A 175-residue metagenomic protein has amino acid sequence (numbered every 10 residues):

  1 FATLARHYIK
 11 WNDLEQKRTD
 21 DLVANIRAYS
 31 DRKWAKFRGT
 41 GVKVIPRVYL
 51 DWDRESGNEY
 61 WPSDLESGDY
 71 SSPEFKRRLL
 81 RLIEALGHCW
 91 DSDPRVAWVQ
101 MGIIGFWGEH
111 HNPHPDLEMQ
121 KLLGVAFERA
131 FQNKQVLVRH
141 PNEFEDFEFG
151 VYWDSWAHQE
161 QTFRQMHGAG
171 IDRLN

Functional and structural regions predicted by a protein language model:
A2-D64, R78, Q120-N133: Aromatic-lined substrate-binding rim segments of carbohydrate-active enzymes
Y8, D31, Y49, N58 (+4 more regions): Intrinsically disordered regions, especially transient/low-confidence alpha-helical propensity segments and coil-helix
I9, I26, I45, I83 (+2 more regions): Weak global preference for isoleucine
D20, S92, I171-L174: Intrinsic-disorder/low-complexity regions
D51-W52, E66-F75, L82-H114: Active-site groove signature of glycoside hydrolases
W98-N175: Catalytic-core regions of glycoside hydrolase
